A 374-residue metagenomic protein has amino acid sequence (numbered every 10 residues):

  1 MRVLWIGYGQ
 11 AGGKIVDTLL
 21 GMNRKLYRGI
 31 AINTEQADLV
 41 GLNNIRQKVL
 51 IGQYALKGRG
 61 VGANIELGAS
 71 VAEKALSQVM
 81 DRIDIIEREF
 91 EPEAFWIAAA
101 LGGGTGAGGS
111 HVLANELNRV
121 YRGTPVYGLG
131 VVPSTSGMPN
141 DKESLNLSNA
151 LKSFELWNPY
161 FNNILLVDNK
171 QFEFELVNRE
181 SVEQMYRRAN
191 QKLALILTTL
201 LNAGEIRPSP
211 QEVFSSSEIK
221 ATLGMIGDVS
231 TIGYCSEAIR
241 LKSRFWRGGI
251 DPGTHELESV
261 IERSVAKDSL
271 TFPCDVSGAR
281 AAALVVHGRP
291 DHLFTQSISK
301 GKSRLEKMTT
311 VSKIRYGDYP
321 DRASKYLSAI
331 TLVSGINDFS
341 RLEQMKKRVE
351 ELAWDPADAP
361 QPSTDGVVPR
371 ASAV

Functional and structural regions predicted by a protein language model:
M1-V374: Tubulin/FtsZ superfamily GTPase core signature
